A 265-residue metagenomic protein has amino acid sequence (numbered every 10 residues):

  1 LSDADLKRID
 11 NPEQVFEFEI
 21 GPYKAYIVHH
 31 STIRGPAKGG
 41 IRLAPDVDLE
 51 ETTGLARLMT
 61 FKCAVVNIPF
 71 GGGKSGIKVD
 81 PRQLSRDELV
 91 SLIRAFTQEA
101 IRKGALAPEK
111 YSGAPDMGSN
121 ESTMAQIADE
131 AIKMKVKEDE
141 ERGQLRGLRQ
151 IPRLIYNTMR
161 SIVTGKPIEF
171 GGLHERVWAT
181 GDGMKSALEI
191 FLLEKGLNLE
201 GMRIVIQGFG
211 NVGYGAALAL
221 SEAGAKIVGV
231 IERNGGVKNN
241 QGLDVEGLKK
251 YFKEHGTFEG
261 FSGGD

Functional and structural regions predicted by a protein language model:
L1-E17: Short, Gly/Pro- and small/polar-rich lid/capping loops
P12-F16, P22-V28, K38-I41: GHKL/Histidine-kinase-like ATPase module
G21-S31, V65-F70: N-terminal glycine-rich anion-binding loops that anchor highly charged ligand groups
S31-F61: N-terminal cap/recognition module
S31-I33, G72-I77, S119, G210 (+1 more regions): Glycine-rich beta-alpha junction loops
G39, G76-D80, V205: Short glycine-rich or small-residue beta-strand-to-loop segments that form or flank ligand, phosphate, metal/Fe-S
V65-P69, K74-E200: Glycine/serine-rich phosphate-binding loop and adjoining beta1-alpha1 elements at the start of nucleotide-handling
T164-D265: Glycine-rich phosphate/diphosphate-binding loop of Rossmann-like nucleotide-binding domains
